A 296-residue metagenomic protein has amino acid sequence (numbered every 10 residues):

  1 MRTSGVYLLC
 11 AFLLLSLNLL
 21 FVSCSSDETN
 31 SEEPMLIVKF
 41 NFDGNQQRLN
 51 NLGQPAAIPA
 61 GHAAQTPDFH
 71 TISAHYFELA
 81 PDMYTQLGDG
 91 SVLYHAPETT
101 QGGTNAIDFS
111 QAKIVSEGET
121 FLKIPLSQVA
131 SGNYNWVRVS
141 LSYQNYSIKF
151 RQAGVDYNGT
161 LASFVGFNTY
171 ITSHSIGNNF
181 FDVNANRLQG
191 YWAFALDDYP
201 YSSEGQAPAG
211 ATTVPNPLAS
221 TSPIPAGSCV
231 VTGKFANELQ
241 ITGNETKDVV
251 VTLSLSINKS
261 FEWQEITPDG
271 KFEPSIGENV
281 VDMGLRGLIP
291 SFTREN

Functional and structural regions predicted by a protein language model:
M1-A11: Bacterial N-terminal signal peptides that target proteins for export
L20-S23: C-terminal motif of bacterial Sec signal peptides marking the signal peptidase cleavage site
S25-N296: A short, solvent-exposed, low-complexity linear motif enriched for acidic/polar residues with Pro/Gly/Ser/Thr
